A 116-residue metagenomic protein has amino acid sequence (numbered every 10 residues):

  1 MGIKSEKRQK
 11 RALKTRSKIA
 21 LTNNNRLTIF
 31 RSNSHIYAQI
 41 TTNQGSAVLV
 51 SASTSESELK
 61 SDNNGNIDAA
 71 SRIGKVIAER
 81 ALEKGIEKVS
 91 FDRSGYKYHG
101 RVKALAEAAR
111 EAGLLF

Functional and structural regions predicted by a protein language model:
G2-F116: Ribosome large-subunit tunnel/peptidyl-transferase-proximal elements
